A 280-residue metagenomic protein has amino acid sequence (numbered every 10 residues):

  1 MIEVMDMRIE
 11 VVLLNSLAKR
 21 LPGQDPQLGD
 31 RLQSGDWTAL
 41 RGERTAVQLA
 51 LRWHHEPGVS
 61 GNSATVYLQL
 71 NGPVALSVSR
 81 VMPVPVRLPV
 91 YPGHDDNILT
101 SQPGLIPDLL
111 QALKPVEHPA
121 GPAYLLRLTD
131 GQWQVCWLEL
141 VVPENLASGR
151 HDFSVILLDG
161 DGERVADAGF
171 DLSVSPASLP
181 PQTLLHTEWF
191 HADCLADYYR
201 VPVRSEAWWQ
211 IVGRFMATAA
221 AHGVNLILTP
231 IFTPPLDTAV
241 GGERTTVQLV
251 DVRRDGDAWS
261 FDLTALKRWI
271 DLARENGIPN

Functional and structural regions predicted by a protein language model:
M1-D6: Short, Lys/Arg-enriched N-terminal segments with co-localized hydrophobic residues within the first ~10-30 amino acids
M7-R31, H54-L138: Surface-exposed binding patches on compact interaction domains or structured appendages
L21-W37, V201-W208: Short, polar loop/linker segments at the starts of domains and inter-domain junctions
L32-E56: Contiguous beta-strand segments within globular domains
A50-V66, G72-P73, P122-T183, W209: Extended acidic/polar, glycine-enriched regions that form or flank non-catalytic beta-rich accessory modules
A75-E117, T183-E188, A219-G241, R274-N280: Glycine-rich, aromatic-flanked loop segments that form ligand/cofactor-binding clefts across common enzyme folds
V165-D255, S260, D271-P279: An acidic-aromatic substrate-binding cleft motif
